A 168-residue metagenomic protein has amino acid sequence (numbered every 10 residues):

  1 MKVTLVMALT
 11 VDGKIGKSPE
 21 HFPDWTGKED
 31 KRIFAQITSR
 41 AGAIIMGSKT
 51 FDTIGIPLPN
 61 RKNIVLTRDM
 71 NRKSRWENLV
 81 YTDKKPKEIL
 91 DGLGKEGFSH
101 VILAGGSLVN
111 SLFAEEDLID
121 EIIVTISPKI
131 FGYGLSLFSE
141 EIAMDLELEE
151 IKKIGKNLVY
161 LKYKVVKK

Functional and structural regions predicted by a protein language model:
M1-K168: Enzymes that bind and transform nitrogen-containing heteroaromatic metabolites
